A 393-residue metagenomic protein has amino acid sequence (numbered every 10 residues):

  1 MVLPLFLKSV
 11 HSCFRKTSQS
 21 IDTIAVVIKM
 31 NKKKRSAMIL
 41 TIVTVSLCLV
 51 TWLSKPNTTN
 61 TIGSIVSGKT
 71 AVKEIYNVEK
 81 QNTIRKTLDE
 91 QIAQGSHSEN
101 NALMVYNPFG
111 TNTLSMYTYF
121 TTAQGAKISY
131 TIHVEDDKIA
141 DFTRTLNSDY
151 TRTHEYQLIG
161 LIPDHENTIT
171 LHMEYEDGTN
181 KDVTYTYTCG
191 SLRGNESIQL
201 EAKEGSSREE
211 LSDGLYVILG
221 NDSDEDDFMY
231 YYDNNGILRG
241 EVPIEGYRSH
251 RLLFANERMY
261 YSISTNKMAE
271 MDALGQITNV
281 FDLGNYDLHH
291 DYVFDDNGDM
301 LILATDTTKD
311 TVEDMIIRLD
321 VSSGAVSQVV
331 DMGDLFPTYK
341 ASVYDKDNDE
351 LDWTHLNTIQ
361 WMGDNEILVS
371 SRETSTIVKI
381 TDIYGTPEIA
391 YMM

Functional and structural regions predicted by a protein language model:
L3-K29: Short, Lys/Arg-enriched N-terminal segments with co-localized hydrophobic residues within the first ~10-30 amino acids
V27-I42: N-terminal Sec-pathway targeting helices
I39-W52: Hydrophobic membrane-insertion alpha-helices, especially the h-region of bacterial N-terminal signal peptides
L49-V66: Sec-dependent signal peptide cleavage junction
G63, S67-I132, R152-E155, I159-M393: Histidine-/acidic-rich catalytic cores in large beta-rich domains
Y130-A140: Extracellular low-complexity, O-glycosylation-prone stalks/linkers
K138-D149: Solvent-exposed serine/threonine-rich low-complexity stretches and specific carbohydrate-binding patches
